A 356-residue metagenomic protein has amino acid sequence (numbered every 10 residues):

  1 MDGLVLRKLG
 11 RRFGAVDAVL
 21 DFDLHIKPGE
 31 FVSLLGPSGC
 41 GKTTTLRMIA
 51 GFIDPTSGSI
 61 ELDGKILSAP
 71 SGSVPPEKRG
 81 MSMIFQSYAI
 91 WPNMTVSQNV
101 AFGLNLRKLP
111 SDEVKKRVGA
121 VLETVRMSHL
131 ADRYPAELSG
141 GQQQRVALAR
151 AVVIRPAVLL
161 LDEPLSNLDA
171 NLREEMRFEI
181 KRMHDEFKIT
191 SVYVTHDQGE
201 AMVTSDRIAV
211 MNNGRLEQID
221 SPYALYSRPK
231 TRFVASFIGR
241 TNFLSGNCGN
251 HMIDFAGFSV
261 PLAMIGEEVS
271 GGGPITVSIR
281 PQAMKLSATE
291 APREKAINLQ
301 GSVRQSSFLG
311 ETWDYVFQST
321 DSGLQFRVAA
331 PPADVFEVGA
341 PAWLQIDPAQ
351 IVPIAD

Functional and structural regions predicted by a protein language model:
V5, H25, E61, W343-Q345: ABC ATPase nucleotide-binding domain
L35-P37: The feature captures the beta-strand-to-loop junction immediately N-terminal to the Walker
T43-L46, V146: ABC ATPase nucleotide-binding domain helices that frame the ATP-binding cleft
A50: Helix-to-loop junction immediately C-terminal to a conserved catalytic motif
S59-R79, L109-S111: ABC ATPase NBD Q-loop/coupling interface
P76, G80-S82, Q86-F233: ABC ATPase nucleotide-binding domains
M252-S307, D334-D356: Glycine/charge-rich catalytic "coupling/switch" loops of P-loop NTPases
